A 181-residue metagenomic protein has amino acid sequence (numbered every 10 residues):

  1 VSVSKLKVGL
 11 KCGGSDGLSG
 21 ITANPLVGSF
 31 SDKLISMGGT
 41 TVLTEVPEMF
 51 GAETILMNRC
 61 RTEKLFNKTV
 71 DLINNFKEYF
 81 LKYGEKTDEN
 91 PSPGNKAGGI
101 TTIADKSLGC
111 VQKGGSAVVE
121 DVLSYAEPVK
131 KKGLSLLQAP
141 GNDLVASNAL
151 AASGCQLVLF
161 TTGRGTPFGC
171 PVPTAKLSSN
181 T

Functional and structural regions predicted by a protein language model:
V1: Active-site cavity-forming subdomains of large catalytic enzyme subunits
K5, L10-C12, D16-T181: Anaerobic metallocofactor- and corrinoid-dependent redox/one-carbon enzyme cores, especially those from methanogenesis
